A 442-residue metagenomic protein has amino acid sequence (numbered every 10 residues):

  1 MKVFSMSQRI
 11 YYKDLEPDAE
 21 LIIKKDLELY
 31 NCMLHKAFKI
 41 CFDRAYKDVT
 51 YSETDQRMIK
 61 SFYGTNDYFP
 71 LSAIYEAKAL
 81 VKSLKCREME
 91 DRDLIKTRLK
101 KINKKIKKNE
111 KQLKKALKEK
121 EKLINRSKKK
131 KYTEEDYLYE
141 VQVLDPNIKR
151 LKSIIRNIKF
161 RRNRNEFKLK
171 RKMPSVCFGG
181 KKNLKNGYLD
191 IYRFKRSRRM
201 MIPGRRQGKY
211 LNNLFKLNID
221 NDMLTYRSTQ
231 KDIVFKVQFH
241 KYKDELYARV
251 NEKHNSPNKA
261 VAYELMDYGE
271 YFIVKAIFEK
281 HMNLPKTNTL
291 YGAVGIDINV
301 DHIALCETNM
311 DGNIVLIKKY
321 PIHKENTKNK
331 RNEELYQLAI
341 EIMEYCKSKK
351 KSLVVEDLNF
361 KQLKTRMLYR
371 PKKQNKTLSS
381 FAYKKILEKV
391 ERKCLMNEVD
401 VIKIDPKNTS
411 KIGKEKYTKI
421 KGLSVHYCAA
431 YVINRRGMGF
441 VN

Functional and structural regions predicted by a protein language model:
M1-N442: Nucleic-acid substrate recognition interfaces
